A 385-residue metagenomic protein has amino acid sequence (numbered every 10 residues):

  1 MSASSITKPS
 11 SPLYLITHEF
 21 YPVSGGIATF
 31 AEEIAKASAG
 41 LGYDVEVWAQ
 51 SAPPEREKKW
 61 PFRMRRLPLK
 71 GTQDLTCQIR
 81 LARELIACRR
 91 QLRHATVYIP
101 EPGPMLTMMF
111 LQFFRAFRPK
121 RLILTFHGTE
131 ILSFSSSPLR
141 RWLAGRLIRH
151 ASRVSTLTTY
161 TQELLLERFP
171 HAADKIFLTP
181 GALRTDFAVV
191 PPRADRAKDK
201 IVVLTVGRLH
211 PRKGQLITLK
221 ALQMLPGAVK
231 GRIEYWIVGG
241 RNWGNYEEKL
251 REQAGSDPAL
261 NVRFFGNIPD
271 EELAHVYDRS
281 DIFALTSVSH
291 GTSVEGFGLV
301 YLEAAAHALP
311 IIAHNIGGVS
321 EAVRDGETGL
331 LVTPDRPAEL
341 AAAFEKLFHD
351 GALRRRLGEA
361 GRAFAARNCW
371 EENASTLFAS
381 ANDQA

Functional and structural regions predicted by a protein language model:
S51-P53, E234-K249: Glycosyltransferase donor-sugar binding loop
I99-M105, F126: Short His-centered aromatic/hydrophobic patch
S155, D195-K213, L219-Q223, W236: Conserved donor-binding/catalytic core segment of Leloir-type glycosyltransferases
Y160, A182: Carbohydrate-associated surface elements
G239, E247-E272: Nucleotide-activated donor-binding/catalytic signature segment of Leloir-type glycosyltransferases, i.e., the conserved
D278-S293, L309: Acidic donor-binding loop of glycosyltransferase active sites
Y301, A306, P310-A313, V323: Short hydrophobic beta-strand element within catalytic cores of glycosyltransferases and related nucleotide-activated
R324-G326, L330-P337, K346-A352: Conserved acidic donor-binding segment of nucleotide-sugar-dependent glycosyltransferases
